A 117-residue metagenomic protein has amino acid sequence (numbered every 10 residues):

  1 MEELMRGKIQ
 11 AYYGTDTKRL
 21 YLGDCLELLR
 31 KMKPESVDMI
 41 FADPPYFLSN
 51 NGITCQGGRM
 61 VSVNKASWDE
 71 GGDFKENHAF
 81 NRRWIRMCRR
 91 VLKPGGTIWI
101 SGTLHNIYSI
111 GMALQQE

Functional and structural regions predicted by a protein language model:
M1-E117: S-adenosyl-L-methionine-dependent nucleic acid methyltransferase catalytic domains
